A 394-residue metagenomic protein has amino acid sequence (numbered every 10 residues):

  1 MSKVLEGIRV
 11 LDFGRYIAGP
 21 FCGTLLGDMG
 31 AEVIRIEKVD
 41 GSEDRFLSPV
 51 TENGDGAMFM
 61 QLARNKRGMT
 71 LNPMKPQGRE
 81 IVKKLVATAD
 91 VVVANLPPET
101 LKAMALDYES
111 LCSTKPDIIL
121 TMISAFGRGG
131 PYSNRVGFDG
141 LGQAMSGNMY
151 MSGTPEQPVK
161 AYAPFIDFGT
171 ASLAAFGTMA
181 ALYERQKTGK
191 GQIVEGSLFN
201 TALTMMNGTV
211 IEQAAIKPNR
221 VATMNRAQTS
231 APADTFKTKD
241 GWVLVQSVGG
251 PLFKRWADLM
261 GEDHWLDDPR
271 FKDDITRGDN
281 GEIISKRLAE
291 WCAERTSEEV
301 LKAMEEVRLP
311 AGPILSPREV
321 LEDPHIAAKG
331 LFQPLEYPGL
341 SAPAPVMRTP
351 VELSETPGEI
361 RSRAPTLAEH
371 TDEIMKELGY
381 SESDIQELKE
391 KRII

Functional and structural regions predicted by a protein language model:
M1-G177, A181-K187, T366, D372-I394: N-terminal helix-loop segment corresponding to the beta1-alpha1 unit of nucleotide/adenylate-binding folds
M1-I8, K237, E319-I394: Terminal low-complexity tails and localization/encapsulation signals of metabolic enzymes
V33, E305-E319, S381-Q386: Short, well-structured beta-strand/strand-turn elements
F59, T223-Q228, A233-D234, S341-A344 (+1 more regions): Short Gly/Pro-enriched turn/cap motifs at secondary-structure boundaries
R128, P155-I166, Q186-A202, A222-Q228 (+2 more regions): Conserved Rossmann-fold dehydrogenase catalytic segment
P164-M179, L198-M206, V248, L252: Mid-domain beta-loop-alpha active-site segment that forms a flexible, acidic cofactor/metal-binding surface
A171-G191, T204-A215, A257-D263: Oxidoreductase and adenylate-handling cofactor-binding alpha/beta cores
A231-V307, A311: Aromatic-enriched alpha-helical interface/lid elements that frame and gate functional surfaces
